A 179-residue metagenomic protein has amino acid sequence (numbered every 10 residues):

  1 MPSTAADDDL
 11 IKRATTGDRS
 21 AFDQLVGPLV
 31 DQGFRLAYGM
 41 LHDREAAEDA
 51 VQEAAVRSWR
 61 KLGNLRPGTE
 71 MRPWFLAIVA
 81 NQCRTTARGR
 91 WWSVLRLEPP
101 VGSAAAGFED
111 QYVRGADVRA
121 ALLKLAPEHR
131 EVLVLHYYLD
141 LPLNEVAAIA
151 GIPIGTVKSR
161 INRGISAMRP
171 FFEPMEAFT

Functional and structural regions predicted by a protein language model:
P2-S3, R13, L95, P99 (+3 more regions): C-terminal edge and immediately downstream basic/flexible tail or linker adjoining helix-turn-helix-like DNA-binding
S3, T15-Q24, F34-E53, G63-R66 (+2 more regions): Short, charged helix-capping/linker segments at alpha-helix termini
S3-D7, T85, W92-L122, P142: Internal acidic/polar
S20, Q32, A120, R130-E131: Pre-recognition alpha-helix immediately N-terminal to the DNA-recognition helix within helix-turn-helix or winged-helix
V30, F34, Y38, A55 (+3 more regions): C-terminal flanking helix
R35, D49-V56, R60, T69-N81: Structural recognition of an alpha-helix C-terminal capping motif at a helix-to-coil junction
R60-P67, L76-E98, Q111, R163 (+1 more regions): Arg/Lys-rich amphipathic alpha helix in sigma70-family domain 2
V132-H136: A short pre-motif secondary-structure segment
